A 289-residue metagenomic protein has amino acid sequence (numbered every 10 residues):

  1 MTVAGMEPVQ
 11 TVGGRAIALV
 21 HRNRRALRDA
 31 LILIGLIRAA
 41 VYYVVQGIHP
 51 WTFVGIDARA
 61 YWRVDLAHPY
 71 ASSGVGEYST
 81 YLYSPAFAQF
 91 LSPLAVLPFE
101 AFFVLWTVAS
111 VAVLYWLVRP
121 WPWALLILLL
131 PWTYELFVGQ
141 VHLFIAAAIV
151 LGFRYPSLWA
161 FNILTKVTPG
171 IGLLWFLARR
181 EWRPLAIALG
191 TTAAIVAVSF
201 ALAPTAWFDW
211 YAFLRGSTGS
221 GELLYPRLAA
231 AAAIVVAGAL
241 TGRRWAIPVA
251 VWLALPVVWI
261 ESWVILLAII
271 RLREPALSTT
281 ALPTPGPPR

Functional and structural regions predicted by a protein language model:
T2-Y155, L177-R289: Primarily membrane-embedded glycan-assembly and transfer machineries that use lipid-linked glycans
W159-L177, V257-S262: Transmembrane helices and adjacent periplasmic/lumenal helix-loop junctions of polyprenol-phosphate-dependent
